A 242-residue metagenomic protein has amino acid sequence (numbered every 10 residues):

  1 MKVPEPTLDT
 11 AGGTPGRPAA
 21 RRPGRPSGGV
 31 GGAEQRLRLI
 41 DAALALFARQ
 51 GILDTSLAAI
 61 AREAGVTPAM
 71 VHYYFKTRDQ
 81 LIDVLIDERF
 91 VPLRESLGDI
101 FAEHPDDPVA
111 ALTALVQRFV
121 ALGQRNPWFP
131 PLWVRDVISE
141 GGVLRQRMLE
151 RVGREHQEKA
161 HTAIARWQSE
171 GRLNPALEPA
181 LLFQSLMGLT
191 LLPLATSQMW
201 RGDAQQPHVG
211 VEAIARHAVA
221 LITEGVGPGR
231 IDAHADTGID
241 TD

Functional and structural regions predicted by a protein language model:
M1-P23, R118-A121, R125, R154-E170 (+1 more regions): C-terminal peripheral helix-coil segments that are non-catalytic and often amphipathic
Q35-L44, I60, L85-L93, A160: Generic hydrophobic, amphipathic alpha-helix propensity
R38, L46-Q80, V84: Helix-turn-helix
I82, I86, F90, L112 (+4 more regions): Amphipathic, non-transmembrane alpha-helical scaffold segments
E88, L132-D136, S185, L189: Short acidic/histidine-centered micro-motifs embedded in hydrophobic/aromatic stretches that mark compact functional
D99-P131, P179-F183, A215: Hydrophobic alpha-helical connector segments
A110, R147-V152, S169-S185, A213: All-alpha amphipathic helical-bundle segments outside canonical DNA-binding/catalytic cores that form hydrophobic
A111, Q124-R147, A195-G202: Amphipathic alpha-helical segments used for helix-helix packing
